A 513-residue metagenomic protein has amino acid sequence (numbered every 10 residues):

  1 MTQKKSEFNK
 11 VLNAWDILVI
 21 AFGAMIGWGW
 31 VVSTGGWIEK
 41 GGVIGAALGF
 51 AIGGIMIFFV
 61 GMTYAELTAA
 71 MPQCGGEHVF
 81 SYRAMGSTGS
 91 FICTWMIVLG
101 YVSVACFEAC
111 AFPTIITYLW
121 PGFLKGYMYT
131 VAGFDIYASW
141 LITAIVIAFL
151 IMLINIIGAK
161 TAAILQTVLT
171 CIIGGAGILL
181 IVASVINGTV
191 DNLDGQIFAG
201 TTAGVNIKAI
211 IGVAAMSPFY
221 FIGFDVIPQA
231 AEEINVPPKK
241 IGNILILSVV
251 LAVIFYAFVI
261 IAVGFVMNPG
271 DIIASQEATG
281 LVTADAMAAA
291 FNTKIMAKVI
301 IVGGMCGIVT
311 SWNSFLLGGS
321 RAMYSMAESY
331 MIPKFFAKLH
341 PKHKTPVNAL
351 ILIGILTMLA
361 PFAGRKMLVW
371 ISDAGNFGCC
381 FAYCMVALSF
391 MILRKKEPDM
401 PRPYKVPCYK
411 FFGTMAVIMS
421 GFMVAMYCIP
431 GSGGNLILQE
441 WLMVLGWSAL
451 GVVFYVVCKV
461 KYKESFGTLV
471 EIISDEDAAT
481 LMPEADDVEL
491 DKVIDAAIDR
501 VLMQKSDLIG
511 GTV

Functional and structural regions predicted by a protein language model:
M1-L12, F390-F411, G433-V513: Terminal cytosolic tails of multi-pass membrane transporters, especially the segment immediately following the final
Q3-N9, K40, A47, F123-S139 (+1 more regions): Helix-loop-helix junctions that connect adjacent transmembrane segments in multi-pass membrane transporters
N9, S33-F134, S139, S248-L251 (+2 more regions): Extracellular loop-to-transmembrane helix junctions
G36-G42, A46, A111, L124-I136 (+5 more regions): Transmembrane helix-loop boundary segments of multi-pass membrane transporters
F50-I52, W120-A159, G174-L180, A349-L356 (+1 more regions): Transmembrane alpha-helical segments of multi-pass small-molecule transport proteins
V79-S81, G86, Y118-K125, Y129 (+4 more regions): TM-loop-TM module centered on a large, flexible mid-protein loop between adjacent transmembrane helices in multi-pass
M96-T114, F221, D225-I234, K294-K334 (+1 more regions): Membrane-helix boundary/coupling elements in multi-pass transport proteins
W140-V190, L245-V250, S372-M385, F412-M415 (+1 more regions): Membrane-interface loop-to-helix entry segments
